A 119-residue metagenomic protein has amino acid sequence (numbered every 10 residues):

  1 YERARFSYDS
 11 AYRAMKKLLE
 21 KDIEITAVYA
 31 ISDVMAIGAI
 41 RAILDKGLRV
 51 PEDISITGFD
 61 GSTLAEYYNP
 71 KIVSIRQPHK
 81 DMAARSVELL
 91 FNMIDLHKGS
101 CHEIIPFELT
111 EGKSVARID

Functional and structural regions predicted by a protein language model:
Y1-D9: Short beta-strand elements in bilobed, periplasmic/extracellular small-molecule ligand-binding domains
A14-K16, E20-D119: Flexible loop/turn connectors
